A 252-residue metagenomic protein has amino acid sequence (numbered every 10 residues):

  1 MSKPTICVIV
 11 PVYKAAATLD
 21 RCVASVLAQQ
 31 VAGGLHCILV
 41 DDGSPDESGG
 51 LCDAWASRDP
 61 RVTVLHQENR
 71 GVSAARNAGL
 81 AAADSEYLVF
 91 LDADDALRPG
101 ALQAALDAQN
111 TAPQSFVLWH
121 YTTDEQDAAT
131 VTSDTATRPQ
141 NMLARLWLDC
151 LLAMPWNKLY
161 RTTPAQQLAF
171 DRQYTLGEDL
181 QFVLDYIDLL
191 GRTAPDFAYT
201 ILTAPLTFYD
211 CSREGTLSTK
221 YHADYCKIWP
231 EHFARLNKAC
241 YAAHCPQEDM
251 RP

Functional and structural regions predicted by a protein language model:
A15-A28: Short, well-formed alpha-helical segments that are part of the catalytic scaffolds of diverse glycosyltransferases
T18-D20, D46-A54, A96, G100: Acidic helix N-cap motif at the loop->helix transition within catalytic regions of sugar-transfer enzymes
S25, D41-G50: A conserved acidic beta->alpha catalytic loop
G34-G43, T63-E68, A93: Short beta-strand/loop segment that forms part of the nucleotide-sugar
Q67-A83: Glycine-rich, basic loop-to-helix element that forms the pyrophosphate-binding segment of sugar-nucleotide handling
L88: Short aromatic/hydrophobic "clamp" motif used to bind/position activated sugar donors
G100-V131: Conserved donor NDP-sugar-binding/catalytic core segment of glycosyltransferases
M142-A223: Conserved nucleotide-sugar donor-binding catalytic segment
